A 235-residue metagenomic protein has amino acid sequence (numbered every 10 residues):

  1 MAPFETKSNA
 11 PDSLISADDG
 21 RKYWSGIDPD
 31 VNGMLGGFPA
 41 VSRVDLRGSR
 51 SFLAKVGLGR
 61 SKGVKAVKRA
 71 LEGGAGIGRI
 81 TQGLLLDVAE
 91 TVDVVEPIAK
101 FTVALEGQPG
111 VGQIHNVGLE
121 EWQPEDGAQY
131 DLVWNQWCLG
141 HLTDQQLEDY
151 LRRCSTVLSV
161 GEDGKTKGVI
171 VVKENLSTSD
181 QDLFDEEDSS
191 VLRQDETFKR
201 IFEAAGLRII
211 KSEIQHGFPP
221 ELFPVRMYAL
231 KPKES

Functional and structural regions predicted by a protein language model:
M1-D126, L142-T156, G161-S235: Class I (Rossmann-like) S-adenosyl-L-methionine-dependent methyltransferase catalytic domain, capturing the SAM-binding
W134: A conserved beta-strand element that flanks and buttresses the S-adenosyl-L-methionine
C138: Hydrophobic adenine-recognition pocket in adenosine-nucleotide-binding enzymes
